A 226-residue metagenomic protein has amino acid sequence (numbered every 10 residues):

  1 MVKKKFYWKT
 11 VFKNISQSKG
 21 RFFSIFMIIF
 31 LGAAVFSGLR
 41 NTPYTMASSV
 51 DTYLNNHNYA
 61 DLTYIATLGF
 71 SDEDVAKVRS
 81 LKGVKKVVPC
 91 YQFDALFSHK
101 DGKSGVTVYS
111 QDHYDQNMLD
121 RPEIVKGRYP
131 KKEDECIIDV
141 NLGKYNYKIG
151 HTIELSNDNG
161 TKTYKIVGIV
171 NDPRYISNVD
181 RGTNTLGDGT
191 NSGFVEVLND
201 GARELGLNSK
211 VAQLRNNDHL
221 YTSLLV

Functional and structural regions predicted by a protein language model:
V2-V226: Membrane transport/envelope proteins' first extracytoplasmic loop
